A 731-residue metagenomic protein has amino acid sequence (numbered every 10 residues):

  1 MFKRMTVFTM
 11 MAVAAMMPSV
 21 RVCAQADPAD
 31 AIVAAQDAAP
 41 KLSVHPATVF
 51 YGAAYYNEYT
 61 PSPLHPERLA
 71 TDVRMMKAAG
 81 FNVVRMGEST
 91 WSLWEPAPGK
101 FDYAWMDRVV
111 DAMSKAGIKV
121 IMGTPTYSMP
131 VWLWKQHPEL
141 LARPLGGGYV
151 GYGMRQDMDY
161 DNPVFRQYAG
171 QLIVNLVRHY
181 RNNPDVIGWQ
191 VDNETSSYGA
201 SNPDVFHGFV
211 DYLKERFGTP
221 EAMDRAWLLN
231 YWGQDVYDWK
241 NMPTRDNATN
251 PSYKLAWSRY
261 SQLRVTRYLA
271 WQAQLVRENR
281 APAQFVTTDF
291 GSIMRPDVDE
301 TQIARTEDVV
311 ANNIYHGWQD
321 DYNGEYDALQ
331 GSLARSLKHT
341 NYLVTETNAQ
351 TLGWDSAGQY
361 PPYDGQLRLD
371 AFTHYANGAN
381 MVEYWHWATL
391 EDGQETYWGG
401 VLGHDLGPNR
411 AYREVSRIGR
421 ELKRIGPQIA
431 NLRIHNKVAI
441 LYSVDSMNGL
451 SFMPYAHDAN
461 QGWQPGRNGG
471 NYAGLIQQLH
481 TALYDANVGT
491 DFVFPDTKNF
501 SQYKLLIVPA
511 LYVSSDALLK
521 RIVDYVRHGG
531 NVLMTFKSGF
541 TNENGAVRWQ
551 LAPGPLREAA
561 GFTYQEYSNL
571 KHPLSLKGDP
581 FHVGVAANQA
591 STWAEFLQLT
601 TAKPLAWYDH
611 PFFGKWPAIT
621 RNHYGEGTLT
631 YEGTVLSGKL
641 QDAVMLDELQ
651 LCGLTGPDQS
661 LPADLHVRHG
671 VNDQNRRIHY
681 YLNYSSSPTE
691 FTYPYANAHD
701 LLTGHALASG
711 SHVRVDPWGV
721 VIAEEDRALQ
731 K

Functional and structural regions predicted by a protein language model:
D27-V83, P96, D111-A112, P427-Q428: N-terminal carbohydrate-binding accessory modules
V44-P46, F50, G87, W94-A104 (+6 more regions): Aromatic- and acidic-residue-enriched carbohydrate-binding clefts of CAZyme catalytic domains
Y51-L64, S89-A104, G151-G170, D192-G199 (+6 more regions): The substrate-binding groove and active-site-proximal loops of carbohydrate-active enzymes, especially glycoside
A53, M76, V84, M113 (+7 more regions): Conserved, mostly hydrophobic/aromatic
P61-K77, A169-N175, G291-I303, Y363-A371 (+1 more regions): Short, acidic/polar
L69-V150, V174-V177, Q272-R280, Y512-V513: Aromatic-lined substrate-binding rim segments of carbohydrate-active enzymes
G146, V150-V309, N313-Y326: Polysaccharide-binding and catalytic clefts of secreted carbohydrate-active enzymes
P282, N312-K731: Carbohydrate-binding surfaces of carbohydrate-active enzymes
